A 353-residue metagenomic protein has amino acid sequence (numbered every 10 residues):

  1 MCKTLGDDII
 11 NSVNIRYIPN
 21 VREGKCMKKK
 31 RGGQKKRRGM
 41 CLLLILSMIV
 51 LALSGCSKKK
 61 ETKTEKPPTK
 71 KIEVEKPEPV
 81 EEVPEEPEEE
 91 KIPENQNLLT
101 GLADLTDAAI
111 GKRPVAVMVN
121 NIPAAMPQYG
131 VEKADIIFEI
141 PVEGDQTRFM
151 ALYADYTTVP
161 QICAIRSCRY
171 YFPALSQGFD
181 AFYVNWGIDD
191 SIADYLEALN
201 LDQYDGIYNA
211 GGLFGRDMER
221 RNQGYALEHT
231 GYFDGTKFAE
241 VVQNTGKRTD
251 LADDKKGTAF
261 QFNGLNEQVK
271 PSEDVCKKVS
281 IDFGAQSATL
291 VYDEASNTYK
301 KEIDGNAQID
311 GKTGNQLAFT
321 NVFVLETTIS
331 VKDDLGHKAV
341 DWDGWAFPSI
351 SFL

Functional and structural regions predicted by a protein language model:
C2-C26: Short, Lys/Arg-enriched N-terminal segments with co-localized hydrophobic residues within the first ~10-30 amino acids
K30-L42: Bacterial N-terminal signal peptides that target proteins for export
M40-V50: Secretory targeting and sorting signals
A52-G55: C-terminal motif of bacterial Sec signal peptides marking the signal peptidase cleavage site
K59-T106: N-terminal, intrinsically disordered, polar/charged segments of Gram-positive cell-envelope systems that serve as
P87-F138, E143-L353: A surface/extracellular/periplasmic glyco- and lipid-processing/surface-interacting theme
